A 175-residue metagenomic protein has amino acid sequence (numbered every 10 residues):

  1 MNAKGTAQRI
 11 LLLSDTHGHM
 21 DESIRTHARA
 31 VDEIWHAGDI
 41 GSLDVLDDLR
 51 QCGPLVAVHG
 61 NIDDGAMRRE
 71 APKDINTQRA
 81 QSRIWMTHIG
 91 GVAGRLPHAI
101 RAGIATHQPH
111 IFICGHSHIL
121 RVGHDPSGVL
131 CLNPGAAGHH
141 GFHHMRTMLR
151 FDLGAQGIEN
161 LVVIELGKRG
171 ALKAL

Functional and structural regions predicted by a protein language model:
M1-L55, D63-D74, Q81, H144-R146 (+1 more regions): N-terminal active-site segment of His-dependent metallophosphoesterases
N2-L11, N76-W85, D125-L130, L153-V162: Beta-strand-turn-beta hairpins that frame and shape the catalytic cleft of phosphate-ester-processing enzymes
L12-S14, E33-D39, L55-N61, M86-H88 (+2 more regions): Active-site neighborhood of phospho(di)ester-bond hydrolases with catalytic His/Asp-centered motifs
H17, G41, I62, G91 (+3 more regions): Short, glycine/serine-rich, charged loops/turns that create anion-binding and catalytic segments at active sites
R29-A30, D44-C52, G65-H124: His/acidic metal-ligating clusters that form di-metal
V56, R95-G157, L161: Conserved beta-sheet core of the metallophosphoesterase superfamily
D64-A66, A93, H140, R169-G170: Short, small-residue-enriched loops and turns at beta-alpha junctions that line or gate enzyme active sites
L161-K173: Short, solvent-exposed aromatic-acidic interface loops
